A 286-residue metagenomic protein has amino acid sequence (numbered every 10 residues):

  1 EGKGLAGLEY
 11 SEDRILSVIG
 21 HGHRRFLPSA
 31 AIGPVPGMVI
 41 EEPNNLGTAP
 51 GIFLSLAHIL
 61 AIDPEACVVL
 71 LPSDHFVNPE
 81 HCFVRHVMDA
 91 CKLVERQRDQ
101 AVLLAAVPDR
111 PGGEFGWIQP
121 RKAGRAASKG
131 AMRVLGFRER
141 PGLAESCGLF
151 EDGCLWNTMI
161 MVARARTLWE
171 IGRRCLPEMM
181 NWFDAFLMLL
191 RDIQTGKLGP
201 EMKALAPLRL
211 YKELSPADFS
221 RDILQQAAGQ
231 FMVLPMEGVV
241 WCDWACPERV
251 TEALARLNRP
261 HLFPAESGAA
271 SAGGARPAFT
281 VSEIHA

Functional and structural regions predicted by a protein language model:
E1-V84, M88, A106: Conserved N-terminal catalytic core of the sugar/cofactor nucleotidyltransferase
I19, L71, P141, A163 (+1 more regions): A conserved hydrophobic position in a structured secondary element of the catalytic/binding core that shapes
N45-P50, R110-G112, G142-A144, V239-W241: A short acidic, often aromatic-flanked loop/helix-cap motif at beta-alpha or helix-coil junctions that lines enzyme
S55, D74, I118, R164 (+1 more regions): Residue-level signal for inorganic ion chemistry
H58-V69, G124-K129, A255-H261: A polyampholytic, Gly/Pro-enriched intrinsically disordered region
E80-L208, F231: Conserved core of the sugar-phosphate nucleotidyltransferase
A163-A286: Left-handed beta-helix
